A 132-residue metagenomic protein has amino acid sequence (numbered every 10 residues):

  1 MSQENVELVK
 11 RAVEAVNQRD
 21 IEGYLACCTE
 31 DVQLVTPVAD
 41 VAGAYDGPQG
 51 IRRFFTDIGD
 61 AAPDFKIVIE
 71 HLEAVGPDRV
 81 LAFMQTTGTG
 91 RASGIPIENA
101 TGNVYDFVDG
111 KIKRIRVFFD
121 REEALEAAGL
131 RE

Functional and structural regions predicted by a protein language model:
M1-E30, G129-E132: Short, low-complexity N-terminal intrinsically disordered segments enriched in polar/charged residues
V9-A12, Y24-C28, V32, G47 (+4 more regions): Hydrophobic pocket/interface hotspot
G23-L25, T29-D78: A solvent-exposed, acidic/Ser-Thr-rich amphipathic alpha-helical stretch
G76-T86: A short hydrophobic beta-strand element
R79, T101-E126: Short beta-strand edge/turn micro-motifs at domain boundaries
T86-V108: Exposed beta-sheet edge and beta->alpha loop/turn motif
A92-P96, E123-L130: A short acidic/glycine-rich loop-to-helix N-cap element
